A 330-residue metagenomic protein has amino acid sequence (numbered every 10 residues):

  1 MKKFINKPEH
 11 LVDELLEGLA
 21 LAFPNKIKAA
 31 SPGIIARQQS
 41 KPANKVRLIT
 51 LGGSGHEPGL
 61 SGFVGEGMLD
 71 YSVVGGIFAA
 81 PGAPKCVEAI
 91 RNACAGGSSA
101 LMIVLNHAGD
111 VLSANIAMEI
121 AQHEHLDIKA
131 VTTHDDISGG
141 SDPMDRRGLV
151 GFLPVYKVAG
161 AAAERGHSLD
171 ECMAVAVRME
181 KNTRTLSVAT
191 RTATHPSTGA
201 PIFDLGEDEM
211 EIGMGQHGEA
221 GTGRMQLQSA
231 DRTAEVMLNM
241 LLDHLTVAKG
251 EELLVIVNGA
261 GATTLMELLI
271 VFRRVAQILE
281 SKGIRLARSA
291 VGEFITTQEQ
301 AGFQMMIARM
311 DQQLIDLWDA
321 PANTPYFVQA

Functional and structural regions predicted by a protein language model:
M1-L48, M310-A330: N-terminal amphipathic/basic leader segments beginning at the initiator methionine
K2, V46-G53, L69-S72, G76 (+5 more regions): Short glycine-rich or small-residue beta-strand-to-loop segments that form or flank ligand, phosphate, metal/Fe-S
H56, L60-G96, L242: Glycine-rich oxoanion-binding loops at beta->alpha junctions
S72-I77, Q122-R146, K282-L286: Short, acidic/small-residue loops that bind anionic groups at enzyme active sites
V111-H125, E267-R273: Short Gly/Thr/Asp-enriched flexible loops that form oxyanion-binding sites at enzyme active sites
G139-R146, Y156-E219: Internal, active-site/partner-interface "lid" segment
A200-I270: Glycine-rich phosphate/diphosphate-binding loops and the adjacent beta-loop-alpha structural elements that coordinate
M240-A330: C-terminal non-catalytic interaction/assembly regions of soluble proteins
